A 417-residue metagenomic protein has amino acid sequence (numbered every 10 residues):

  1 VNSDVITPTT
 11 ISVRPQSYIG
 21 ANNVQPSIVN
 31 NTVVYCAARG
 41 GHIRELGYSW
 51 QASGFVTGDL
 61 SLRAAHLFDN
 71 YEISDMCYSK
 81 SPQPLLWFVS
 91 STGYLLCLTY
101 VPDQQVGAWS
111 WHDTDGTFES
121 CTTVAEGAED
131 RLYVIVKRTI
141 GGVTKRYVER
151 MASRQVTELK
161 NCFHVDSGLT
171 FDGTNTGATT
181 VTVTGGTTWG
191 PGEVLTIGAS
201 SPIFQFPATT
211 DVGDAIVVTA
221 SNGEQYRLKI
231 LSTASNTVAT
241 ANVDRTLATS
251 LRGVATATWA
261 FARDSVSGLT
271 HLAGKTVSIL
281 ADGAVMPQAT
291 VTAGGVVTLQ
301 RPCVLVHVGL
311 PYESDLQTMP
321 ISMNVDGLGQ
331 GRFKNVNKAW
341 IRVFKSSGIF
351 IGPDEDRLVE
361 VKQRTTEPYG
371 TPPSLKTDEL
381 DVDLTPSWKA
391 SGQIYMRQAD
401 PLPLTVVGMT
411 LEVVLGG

Functional and structural regions predicted by a protein language model:
V1-P8: Beta-propeller domains
P8, V13, Y18-A21, I28-T32 (+1 more regions): Beta-sheet repeat architectures centered on beta-propellers
